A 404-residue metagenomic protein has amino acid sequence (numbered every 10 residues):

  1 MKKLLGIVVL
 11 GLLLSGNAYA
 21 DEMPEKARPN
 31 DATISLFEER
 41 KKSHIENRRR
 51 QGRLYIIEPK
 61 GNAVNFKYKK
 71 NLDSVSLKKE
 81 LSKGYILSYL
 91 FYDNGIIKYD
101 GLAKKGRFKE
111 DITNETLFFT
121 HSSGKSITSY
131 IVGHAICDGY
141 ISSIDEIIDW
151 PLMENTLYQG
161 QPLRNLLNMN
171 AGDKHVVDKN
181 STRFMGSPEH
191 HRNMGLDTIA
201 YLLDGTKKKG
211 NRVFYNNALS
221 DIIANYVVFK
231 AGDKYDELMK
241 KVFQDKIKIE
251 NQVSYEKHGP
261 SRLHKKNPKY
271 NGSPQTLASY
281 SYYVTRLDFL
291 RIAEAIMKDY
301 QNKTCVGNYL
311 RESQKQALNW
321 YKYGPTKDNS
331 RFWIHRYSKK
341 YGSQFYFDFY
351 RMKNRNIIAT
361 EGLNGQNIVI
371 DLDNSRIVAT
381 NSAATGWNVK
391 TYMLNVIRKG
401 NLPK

Functional and structural regions predicted by a protein language model:
M1-D21: Classical Sec-dependent N-terminal signal peptides that target proteins to the secretory pathway
A18-I112, C137-S142, F229, D233 (+1 more regions): N-terminal leader/targeting segments and the immediately adjacent pre-domain N-terminus
D21-S35, D93, I357-K404: Structured C-terminal helix/loop/strand segments within mature extracytoplasmic catalytic/sensor domains
G95, T116-S143, L166, I223-V227 (+1 more regions): Active-site SXXK
L102, N114-E115, D178-G259, L277-Y280: Catalytic-site signature segments of enzymes, centered on catalytic residues
F119, C137-K174, A231-S279, V284 (+1 more regions): Active-site helix/loop module of the DD-peptidase/beta-lactamase fold, centered on the serine-lysine SxxK catalytic
L219-Y226, Y280-N302, Q366-S382: Active-site-proximal alpha-helical segments within enzyme catalytic domains
N251, E256, S261-P274, K315-V378: Active-site Gly/Thr loop motif
